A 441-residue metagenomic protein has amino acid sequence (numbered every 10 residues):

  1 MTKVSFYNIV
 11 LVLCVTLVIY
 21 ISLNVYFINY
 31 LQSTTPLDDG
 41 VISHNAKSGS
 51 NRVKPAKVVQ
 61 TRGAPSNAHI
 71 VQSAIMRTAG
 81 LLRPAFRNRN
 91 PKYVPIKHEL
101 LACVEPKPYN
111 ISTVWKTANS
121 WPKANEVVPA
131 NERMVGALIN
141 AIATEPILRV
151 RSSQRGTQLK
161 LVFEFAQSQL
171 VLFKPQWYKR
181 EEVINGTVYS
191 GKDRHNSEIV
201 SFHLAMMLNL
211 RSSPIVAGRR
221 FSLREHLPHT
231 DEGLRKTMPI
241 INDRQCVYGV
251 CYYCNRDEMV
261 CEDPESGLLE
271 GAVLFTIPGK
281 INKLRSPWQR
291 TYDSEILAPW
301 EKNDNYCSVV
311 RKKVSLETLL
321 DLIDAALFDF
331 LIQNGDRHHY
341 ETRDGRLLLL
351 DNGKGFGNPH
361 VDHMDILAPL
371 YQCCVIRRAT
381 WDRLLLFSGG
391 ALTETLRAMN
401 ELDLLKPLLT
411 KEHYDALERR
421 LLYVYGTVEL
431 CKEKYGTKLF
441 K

Functional and structural regions predicted by a protein language model:
T2-K441: Phosphate/dinucleotide-binding and metal-coordinating scaffold of catalytic cores in nucleotide-dependent enzymes
